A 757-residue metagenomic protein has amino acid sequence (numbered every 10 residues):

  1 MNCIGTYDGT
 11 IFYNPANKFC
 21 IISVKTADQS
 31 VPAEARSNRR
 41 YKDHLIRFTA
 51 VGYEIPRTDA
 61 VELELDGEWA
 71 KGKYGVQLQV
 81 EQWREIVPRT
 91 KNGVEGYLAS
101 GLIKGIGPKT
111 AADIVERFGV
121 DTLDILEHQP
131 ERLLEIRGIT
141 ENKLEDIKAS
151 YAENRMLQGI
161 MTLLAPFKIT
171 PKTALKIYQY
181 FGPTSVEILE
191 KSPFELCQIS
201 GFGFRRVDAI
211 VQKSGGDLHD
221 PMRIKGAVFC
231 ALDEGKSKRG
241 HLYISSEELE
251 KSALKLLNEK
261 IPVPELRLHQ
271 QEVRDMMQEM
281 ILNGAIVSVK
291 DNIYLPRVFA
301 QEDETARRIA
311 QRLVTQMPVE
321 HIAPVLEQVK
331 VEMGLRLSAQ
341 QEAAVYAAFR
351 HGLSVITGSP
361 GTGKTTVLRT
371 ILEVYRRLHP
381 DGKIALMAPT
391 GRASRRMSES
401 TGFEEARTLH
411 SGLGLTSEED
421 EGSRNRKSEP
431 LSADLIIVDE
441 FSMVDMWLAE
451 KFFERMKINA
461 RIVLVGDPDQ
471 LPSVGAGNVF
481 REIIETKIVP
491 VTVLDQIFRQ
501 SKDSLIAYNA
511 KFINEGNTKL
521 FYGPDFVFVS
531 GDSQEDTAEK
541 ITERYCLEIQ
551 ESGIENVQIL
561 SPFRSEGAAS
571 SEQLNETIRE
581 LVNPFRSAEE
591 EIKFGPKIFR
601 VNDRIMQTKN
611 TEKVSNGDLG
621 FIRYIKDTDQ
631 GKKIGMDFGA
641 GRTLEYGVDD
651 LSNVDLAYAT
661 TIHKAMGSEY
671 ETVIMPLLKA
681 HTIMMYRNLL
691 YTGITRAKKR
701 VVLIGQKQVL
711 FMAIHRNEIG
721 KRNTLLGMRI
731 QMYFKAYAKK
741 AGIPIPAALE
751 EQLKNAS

Functional and structural regions predicted by a protein language model:
M1-H321, A756-S757: Accessory, non-ATPase domains that flank or precede helicase/AAA+ motor cores in DNA-metabolism machines
R57-V61, P430, F599, V614: Short, well-ordered loop/turn sites that connect or cap secondary structure elements
S288-S359, R369-L372: Pre-Walker A segment
E342-V345, R350-G523: ASCE P-loop NTPase helicase motor core
P468-K613, R623, A747, E751-L753: Conserved helicase motor core of P-loop NTPases
D618-S757: C-terminal accessory regions
